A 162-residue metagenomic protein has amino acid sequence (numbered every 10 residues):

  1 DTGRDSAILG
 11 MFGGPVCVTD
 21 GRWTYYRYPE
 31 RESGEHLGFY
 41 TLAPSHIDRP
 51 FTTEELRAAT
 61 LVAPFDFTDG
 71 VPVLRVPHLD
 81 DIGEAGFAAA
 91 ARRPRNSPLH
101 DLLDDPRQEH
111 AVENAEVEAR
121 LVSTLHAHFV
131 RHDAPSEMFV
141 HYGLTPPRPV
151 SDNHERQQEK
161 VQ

Functional and structural regions predicted by a protein language model:
D1-T2, P15-G21, P146-S151: Short, solvent-exposed polar/charged micro-motifs at secondary-structure junctions
G3-I8, A115, R120, F139 (+1 more regions): WW-domain-binding short linear motifs
F12-E113, R156-V161: C-terminal, low-complexity/hydrophilic appendages and adjacent surface loops of extracellular/periplasmic anionic
F12-G13, H132-R148: Short, solvent-exposed turn/loop segments enriched in Gly/Ser/Thr/Pro and often Arg
L121-L125: Short amphipathic alpha-helical coiled-coil/interface segments
G143-Q162: A short, highly charged, low-complexity intrinsically disordered segment
